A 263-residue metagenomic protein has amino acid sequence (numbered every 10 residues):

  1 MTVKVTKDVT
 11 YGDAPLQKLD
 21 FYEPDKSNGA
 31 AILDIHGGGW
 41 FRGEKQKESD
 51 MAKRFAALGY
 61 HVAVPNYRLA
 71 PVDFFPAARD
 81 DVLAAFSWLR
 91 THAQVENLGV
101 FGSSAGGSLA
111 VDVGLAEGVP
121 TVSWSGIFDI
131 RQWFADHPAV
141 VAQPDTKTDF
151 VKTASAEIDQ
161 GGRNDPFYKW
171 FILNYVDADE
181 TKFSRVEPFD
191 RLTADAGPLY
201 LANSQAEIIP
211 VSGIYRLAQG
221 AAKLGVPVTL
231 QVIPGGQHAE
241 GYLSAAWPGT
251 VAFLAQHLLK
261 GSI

Functional and structural regions predicted by a protein language model:
M1-I263: Alpha/beta-hydrolase superfamily serine-hydrolase fold, recognizing
